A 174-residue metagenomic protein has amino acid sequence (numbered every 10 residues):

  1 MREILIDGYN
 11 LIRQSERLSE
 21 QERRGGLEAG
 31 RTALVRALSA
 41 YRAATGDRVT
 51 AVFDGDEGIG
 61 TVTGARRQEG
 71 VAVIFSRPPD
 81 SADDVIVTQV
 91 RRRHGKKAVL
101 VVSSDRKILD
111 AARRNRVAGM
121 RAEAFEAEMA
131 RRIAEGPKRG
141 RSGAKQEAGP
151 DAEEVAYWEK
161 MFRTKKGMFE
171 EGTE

Functional and structural regions predicted by a protein language model:
R2-I6, N10-E174: Nuclease catalytic cores that cleave nucleic-acid phosphodiester bonds, predominantly acidic two-metal-ion
